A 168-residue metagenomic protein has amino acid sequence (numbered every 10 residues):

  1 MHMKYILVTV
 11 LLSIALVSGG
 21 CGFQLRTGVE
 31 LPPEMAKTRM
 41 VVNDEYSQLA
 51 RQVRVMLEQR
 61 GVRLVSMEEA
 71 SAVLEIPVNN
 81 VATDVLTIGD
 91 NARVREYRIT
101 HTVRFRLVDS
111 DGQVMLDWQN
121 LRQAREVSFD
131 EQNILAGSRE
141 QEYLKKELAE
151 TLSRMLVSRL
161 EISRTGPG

Functional and structural regions predicted by a protein language model:
M1-V10: Bacterial N-terminal signal peptides that target proteins for export
I6, V17-V62, R164-G168: A structural "domain/chain start" motif
S13-I14: Repetitive helical segments and hydrophobic/amphipathic motifs
L57-G61, L107-D111, E131, M155-R164: Sec/Tat-exported extracytoplasmic proteins
V62-A72: Short acidic low-complexity segments
E75-N120, A124-E142: Surface-exposed short loop/turn segments
L135-G168: C-terminal/domain-edge helix-coil "capping" segments
